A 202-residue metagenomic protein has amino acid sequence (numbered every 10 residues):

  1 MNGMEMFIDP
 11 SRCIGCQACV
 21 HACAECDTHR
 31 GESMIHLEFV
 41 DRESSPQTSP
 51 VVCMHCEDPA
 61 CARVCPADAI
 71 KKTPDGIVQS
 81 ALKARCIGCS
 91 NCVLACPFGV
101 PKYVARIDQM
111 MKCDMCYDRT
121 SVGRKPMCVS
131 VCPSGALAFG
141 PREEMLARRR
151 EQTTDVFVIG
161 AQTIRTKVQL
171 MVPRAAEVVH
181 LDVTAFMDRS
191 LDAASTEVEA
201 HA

Functional and structural regions predicted by a protein language model:
M1-A202: Non-ligating segments of multi-cofactor redox enzymes
